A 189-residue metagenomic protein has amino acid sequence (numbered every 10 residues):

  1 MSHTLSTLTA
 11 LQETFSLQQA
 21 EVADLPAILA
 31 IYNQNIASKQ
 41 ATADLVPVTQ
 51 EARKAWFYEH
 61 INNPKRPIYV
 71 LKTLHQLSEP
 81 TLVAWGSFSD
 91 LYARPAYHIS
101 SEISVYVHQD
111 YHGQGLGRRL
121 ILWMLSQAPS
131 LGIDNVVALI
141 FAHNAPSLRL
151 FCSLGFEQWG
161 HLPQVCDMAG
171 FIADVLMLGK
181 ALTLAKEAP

Functional and structural regions predicted by a protein language model:
S16-I28: A short beta-loop-alpha structural element at the N-terminal edge of CoA-dependent acyl/N-acetyltransferase catalytic
A30-P47, E59-H60: Helix-loop element at the rim of GNAT/NAT acetyltransferase active sites that forms part of the acceptor-substrate
V46-D110, I121-L122, A181-T183: Acetyl-CoA-dependent GNAT
D90, P95, V137-I140, C152 (+1 more regions): Conserved catalytic-core motifs of GNAT/GCN5-like acyltransferases
S101, Q164-P189: C-terminal "cap" of GNAT-fold acetyltransferases
H112, A138-L148: Conserved beta-strand-loop-alpha-helix junction that forms the acyl-donor binding cleft
G113-S126, R149-S153: Conserved acetyl-CoA-binding loop-helix of GNAT-fold acetyltransferases
A128-I140: Conserved GNAT acetyl-CoA-binding A-motif
